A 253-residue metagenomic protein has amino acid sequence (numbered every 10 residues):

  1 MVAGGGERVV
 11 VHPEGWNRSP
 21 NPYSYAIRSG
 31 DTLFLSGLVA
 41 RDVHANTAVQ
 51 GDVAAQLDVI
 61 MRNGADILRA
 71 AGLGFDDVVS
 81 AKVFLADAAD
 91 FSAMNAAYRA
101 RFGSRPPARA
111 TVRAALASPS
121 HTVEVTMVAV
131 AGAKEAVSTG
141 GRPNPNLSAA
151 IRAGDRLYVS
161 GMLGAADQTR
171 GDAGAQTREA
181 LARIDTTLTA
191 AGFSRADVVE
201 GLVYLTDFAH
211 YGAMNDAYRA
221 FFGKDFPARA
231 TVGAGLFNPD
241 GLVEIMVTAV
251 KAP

Functional and structural regions predicted by a protein language model:
M1-R62, D66-S80, L85-V199, L205-P253: N-terminal presequence-like segments and the immediate start of the first folded domain
